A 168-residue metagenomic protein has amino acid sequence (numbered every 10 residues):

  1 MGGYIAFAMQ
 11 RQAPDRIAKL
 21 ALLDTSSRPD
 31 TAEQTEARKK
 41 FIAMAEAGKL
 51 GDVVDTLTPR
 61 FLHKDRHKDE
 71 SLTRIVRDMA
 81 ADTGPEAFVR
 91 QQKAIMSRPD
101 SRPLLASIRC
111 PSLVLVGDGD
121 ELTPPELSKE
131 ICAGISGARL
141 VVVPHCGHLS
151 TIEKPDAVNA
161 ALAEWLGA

Functional and structural regions predicted by a protein language model:
Y4-D55, R60-F61: Flexible "cap/lid" loop of the alpha/beta hydrolase fold
R16-K19, L104, L113, S136-R139: Structural signature of beta-strand start/N-cap positions in the alpha/beta core of ABC transporter nucleotide-binding
D30-Q34, G48-S107: Conserved alpha/beta-hydrolase catalytic His-Asp/Glu region
A45, A80, D120-T123, G147-S150: Glycosyltransferase donor-binding loop in the core domain
L57, Q92, I131, V158 (+1 more regions): Hydrophobic "lid"/C-terminal helical patch of Rossmann-like NAD(P)-dependent dehydrogenase/epimerase domains
I108, V114-V116, D120: Short beta-strand/loop motif that positions the catalytic acidic residue of the alpha/beta-hydrolase fold
C110, P124-A133: Short alpha-helix in the alpha/beta-hydrolase fold that links the catalytic acid
G137-A168: Catalytic active-site module of serine/aspartate enzymes centered on a nucleophile-bearing elbow/loop
